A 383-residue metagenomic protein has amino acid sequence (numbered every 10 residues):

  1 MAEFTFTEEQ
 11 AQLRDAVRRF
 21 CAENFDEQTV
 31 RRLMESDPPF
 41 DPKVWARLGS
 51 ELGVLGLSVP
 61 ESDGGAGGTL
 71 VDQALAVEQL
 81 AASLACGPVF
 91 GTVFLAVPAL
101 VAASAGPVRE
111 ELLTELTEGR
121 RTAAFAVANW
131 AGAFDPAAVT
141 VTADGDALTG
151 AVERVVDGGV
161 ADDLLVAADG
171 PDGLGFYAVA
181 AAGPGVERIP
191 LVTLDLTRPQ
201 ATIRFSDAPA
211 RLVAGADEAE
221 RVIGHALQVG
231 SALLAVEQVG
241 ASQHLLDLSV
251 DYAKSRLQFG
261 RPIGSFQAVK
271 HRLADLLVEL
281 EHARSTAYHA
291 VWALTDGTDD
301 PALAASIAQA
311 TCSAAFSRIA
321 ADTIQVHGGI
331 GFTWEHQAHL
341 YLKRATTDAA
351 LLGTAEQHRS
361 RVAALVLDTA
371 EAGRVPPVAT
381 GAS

Functional and structural regions predicted by a protein language model:
M1-L84, G106, E115, G119 (+1 more regions): Alpha-helical interface subdomain recognition
G87-P107: N-terminal glycine-rich flavin-associated loop
A96, G119-R121, D135-V139, V160-D162 (+6 more regions): A generic structural signal for well-ordered coil/turn residues at beta-strand boundaries that shape enzyme active-site
V101-S104, V166-D169, A178-A181, R204-S206 (+1 more regions): Short beta-strand-to-turn element immediately C-terminal to the catalytic PLP-Schiff-base lysine in fold type I
G119-W130, V166: A short, Trp-centered hydrophobic/proline-enriched beta-strand micro-motif
A126, A151-E187: A short core secondary-structure module
F134, A138, R154-D157, A181-G215: Flexible, small-/acidic-enriched active-site or ligand-binding loops
D135-T149: Cytochrome P450 C-terminal beta-domain/meander region
